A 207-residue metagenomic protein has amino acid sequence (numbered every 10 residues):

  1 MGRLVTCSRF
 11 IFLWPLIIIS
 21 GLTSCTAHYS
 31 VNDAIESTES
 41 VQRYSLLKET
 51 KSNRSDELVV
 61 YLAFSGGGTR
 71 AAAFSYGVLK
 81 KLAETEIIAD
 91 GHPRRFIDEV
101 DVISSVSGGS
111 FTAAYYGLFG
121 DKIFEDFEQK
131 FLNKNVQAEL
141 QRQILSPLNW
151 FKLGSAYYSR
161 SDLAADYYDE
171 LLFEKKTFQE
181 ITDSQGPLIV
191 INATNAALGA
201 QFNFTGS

Functional and structural regions predicted by a protein language model:
G2-V5, S24-S207: Catalytic domains of lipid- and phosphate-ester/thioester hydrolases
S8-F10: N-terminal Sec-pathway targeting helices
F12-T23: Bacterial N-terminal signal peptides
